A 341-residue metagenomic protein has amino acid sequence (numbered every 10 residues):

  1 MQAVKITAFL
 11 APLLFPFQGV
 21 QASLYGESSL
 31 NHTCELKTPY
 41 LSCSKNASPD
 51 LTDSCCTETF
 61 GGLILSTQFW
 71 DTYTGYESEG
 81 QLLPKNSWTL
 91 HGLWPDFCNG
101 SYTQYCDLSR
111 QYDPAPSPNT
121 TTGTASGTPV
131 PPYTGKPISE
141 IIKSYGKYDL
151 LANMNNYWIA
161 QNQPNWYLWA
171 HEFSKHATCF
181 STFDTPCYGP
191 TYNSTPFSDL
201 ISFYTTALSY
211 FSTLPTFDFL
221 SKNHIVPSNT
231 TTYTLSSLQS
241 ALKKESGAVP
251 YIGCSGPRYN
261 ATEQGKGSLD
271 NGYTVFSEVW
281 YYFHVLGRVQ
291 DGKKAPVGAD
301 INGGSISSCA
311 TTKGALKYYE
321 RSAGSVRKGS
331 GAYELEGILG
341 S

Functional and structural regions predicted by a protein language model:
M1-G26, G340-S341: Fungal secretory targeting signals
P16-P84: N-terminal module-boundary/linker segments of secreted carbohydrate-active enzymes
T33-E35, S42-S44, S54-T57, F97-N99 (+5 more regions): Sequence contexts marking disulfide-bonded cysteines in secreted/extracellular proteins
L41-S44, D50-D53, G62-S66, D113-P116 (+3 more regions): Extracellular/mature segments of secreted proteins
D71-Y73, P95-D96, G100, F180 (+1 more regions): Solvent-exposed loop/turn segments at secondary-structure junctions within structured extracellular/periplasmic domains
P84-T89, C98-S144: Active-site-surrounding "flap" and adjacent substrate/cofactor-binding loops of secreted or lumenal enzymes, prototyped
D149-S341: C-terminal, well-folded lobe of enzymatic/effector domains
